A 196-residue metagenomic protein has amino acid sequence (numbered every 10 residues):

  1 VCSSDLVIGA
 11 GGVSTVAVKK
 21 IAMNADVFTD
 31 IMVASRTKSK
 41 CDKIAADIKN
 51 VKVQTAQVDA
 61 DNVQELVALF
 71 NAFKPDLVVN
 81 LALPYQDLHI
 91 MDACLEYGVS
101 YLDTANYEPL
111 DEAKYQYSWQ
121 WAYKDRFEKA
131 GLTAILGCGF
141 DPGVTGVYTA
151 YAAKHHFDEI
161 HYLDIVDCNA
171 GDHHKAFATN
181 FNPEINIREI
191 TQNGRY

Functional and structural regions predicted by a protein language model:
V1-S3: Short, small-residue-biased leader/transition segments that mark boundaries at the very start of proteins
D5-G12: Conserved N-terminal Rossmann-fold NAD(P)-binding element of oxidoreductases
S14-V18: N-terminal Rossmann-fold NAD(P) dinucleotide-binding loop
R36-S39: Helix N-cap at the beta1-alpha1 junction of Rossmann-like dinucleotide-binding domains, i.e., the first residues
I48-N62: Rossmann-fold cofactor-recognition segment
V58-P75, A82, Q86: Conserved Rossmann-fold cofactor-binding substructure of NAD(P)-dependent oxidoreductases
T104-T133: Rossmann-fold NAD(P)-binding glycine/threonine-rich loop
F127-Y196: Rossmann-like dinucleotide-binding core of oxidoreductases
